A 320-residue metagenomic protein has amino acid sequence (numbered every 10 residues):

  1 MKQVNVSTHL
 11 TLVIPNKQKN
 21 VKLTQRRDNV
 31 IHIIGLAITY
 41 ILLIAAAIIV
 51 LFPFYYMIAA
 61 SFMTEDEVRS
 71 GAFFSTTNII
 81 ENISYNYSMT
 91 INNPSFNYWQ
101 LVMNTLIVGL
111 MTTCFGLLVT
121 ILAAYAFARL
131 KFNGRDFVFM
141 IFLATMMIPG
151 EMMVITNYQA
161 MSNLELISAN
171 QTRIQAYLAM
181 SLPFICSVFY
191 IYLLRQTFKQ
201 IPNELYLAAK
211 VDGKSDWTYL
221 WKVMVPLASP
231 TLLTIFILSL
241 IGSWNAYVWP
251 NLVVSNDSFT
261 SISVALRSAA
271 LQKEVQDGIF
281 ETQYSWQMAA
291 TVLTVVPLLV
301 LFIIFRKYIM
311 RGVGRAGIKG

Functional and structural regions predicted by a protein language model:
M1-V30: Short, Lys/Arg-rich, polar N-terminal cytosolic tail immediately upstream of the first transmembrane signal-anchor
I31, G35-G320: A structural signal for multi-pass alpha-helical bundles of membrane permease subunits that mediate small-molecule
